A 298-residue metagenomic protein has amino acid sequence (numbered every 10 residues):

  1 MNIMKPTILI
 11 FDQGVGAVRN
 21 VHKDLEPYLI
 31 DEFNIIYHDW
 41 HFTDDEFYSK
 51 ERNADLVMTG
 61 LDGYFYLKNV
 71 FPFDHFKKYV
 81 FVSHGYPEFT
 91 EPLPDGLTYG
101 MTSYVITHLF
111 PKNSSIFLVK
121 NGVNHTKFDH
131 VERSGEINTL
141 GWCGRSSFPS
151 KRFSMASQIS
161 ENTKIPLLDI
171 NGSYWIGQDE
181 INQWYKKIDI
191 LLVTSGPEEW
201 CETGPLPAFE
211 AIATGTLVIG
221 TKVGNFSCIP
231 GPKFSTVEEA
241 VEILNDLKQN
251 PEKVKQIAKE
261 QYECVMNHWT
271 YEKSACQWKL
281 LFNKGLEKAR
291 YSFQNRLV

Functional and structural regions predicted by a protein language model:
M1-L61: N-terminal pre-catalytic "stem/leader" segment of glycosyltransferase-like enzymes
R19, H125-K127, R133-Q178: Conserved catalytic-core segment of nucleotide-activated headgroup transferases in glycan assembly
I36-V105: Extended catalytic core of nucleotide-activated donor transferases of GT-like folds
F89-P92, F110, L118-I137: Acidic anion/phosphate-binding donor-loop and adjacent secondary structure in glycosyltransferase catalytic cores
Q178, Q183-I188: Short alpha-helical donor nucleotide-sugar binding micro-motif in glycosyltransferases
V193-F209, T221-P230: Nucleotide-sugar-dependent
S227-D246: Change "using UDP/GDP/dTDP sugars" to "using nucleotide sugars
Q249-L297: A charged, aromatic-enriched C-terminal amphipathic alpha-helix characteristic of glycosyltransferases across folds
